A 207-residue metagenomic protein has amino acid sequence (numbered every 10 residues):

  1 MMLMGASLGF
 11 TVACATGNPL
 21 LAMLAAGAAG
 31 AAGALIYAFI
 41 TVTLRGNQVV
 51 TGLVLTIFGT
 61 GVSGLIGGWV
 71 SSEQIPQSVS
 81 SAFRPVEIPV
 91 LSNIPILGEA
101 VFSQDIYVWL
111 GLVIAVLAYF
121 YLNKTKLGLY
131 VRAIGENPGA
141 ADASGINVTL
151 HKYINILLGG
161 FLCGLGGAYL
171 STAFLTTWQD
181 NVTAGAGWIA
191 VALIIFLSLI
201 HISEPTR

Functional and structural regions predicted by a protein language model:
M1-A6, V42-L55, Y130, I154 (+2 more regions): Short, non-helical or kinked segments that cap or interrupt transmembrane helices
L3, L20-A28, V50, W109-L110 (+2 more regions): Hydrophobic alpha-helical transmembrane segments
L3-S7, A31-L35, G135, G164-L165 (+1 more regions): Hydrophobic alpha-helical segments embedded in the membrane of multi-pass proteins
G5, G9, A13, A25-A34 (+4 more regions): Alpha-helical transmembrane segments in multi-pass membrane proteins
G17-T60, R207: Alpha-helical transmembrane segments within multi-pass membrane transporters and channels
T60-K124: Transmembrane helix-bundle core of multi-pass membrane transporters and related energy-transducing complexes
A100-W178: Helix-loop-helix "hairpin" substructures at the membrane interface of multi-pass membrane proteins
I200-T206: Residue-level detector of conserved catalytic or cofactor/ligand-binding positions in enzyme active sites
